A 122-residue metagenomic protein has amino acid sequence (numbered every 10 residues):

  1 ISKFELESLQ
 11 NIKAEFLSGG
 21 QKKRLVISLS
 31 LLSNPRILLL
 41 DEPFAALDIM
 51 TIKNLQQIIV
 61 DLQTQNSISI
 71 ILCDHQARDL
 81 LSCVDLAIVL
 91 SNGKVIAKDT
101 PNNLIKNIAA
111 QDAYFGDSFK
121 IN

Functional and structural regions predicted by a protein language model:
I1-L9: Conserved ABC ATPase "signature" region
K13-L17: Conserved ABC ATPase signature
I27: Hydrophobic anchor residue at the start of the ABC signature
N34: Conserved catalytic motifs of ABC-family nucleotide-binding domains
L38-E42: Catalytic Walker B motif of ABC-type/P-loop ATPase nucleotide-binding domains
K53-Q65: Helical segment within the ABC ATPase nucleotide-binding domain
D74-H75: H-loop/switch region of ABC-family ATPase nucleotide-binding domains
